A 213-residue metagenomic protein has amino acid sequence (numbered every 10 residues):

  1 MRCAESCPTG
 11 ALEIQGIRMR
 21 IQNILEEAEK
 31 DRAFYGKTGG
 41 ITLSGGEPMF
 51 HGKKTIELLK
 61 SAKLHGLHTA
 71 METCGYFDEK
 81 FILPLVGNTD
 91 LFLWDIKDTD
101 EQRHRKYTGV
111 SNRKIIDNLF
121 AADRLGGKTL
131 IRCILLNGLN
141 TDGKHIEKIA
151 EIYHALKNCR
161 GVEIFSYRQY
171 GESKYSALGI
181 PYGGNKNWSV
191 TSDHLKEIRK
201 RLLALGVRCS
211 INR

Functional and structural regions predicted by a protein language model:
M1-G10, E47: Cysteine-centered iron-sulfur cluster-binding motifs in ferredoxin-type domains/subunits of redox enzymes
G10-G16: Iron-sulfur (Fe-S) cluster-binding segments and ferredoxin-like electron-carrier domains, especially [2Fe-2S]
Q15, F165-Y167, N212-R213: Conserved beta-strand termini and adjacent loop/short-helix elements that scaffold enzyme active sites in alpha/beta
Q22-A177: Conserved AdoMet/S-adenosylmethionine-binding subsite of the radical SAM
E151-H154, R160, S176-R201: A structural motif corresponding to the C-terminal lobe/cap of the Radical SAM core domain
L195-R213: A cross-taxonomic marker for long C-terminal extensions/tails that follow the last structured domain
